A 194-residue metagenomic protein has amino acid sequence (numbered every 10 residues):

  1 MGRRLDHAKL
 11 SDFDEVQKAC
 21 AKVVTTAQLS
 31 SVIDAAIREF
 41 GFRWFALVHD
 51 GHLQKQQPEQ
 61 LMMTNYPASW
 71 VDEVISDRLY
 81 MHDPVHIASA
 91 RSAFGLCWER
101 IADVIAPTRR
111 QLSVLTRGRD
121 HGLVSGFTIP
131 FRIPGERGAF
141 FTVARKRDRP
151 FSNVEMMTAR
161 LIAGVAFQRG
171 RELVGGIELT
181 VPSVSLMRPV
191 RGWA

Functional and structural regions predicted by a protein language model:
S11-V24: Short regulatory/linker helices and ligand/cofactor-binding micro-motifs at input modules
V23-E59: Helix-loop-beta substructure at the N-terminus of cytosolic sensory domains that couple signal/ligand detection
N65-R109, L115-R119: Regulatory sensory and allosteric helical modules in signal-transduction proteins and certain transcription factors
S125-F131: Short hydrophobic beta-strand micro-motif common in sensory/regulatory domains
R132-R145: Sensory-domain boundary capping and coupling elements
A144-M157: Regulatory loop-to-helix N-cap segments in sensory/regulatory domains that couple ligand/signal detection
L161-G176: Signal-transmission/dimerization alpha-helices at domain junctions
I177-A194: Helix-turn-helix DNA-binding segment
